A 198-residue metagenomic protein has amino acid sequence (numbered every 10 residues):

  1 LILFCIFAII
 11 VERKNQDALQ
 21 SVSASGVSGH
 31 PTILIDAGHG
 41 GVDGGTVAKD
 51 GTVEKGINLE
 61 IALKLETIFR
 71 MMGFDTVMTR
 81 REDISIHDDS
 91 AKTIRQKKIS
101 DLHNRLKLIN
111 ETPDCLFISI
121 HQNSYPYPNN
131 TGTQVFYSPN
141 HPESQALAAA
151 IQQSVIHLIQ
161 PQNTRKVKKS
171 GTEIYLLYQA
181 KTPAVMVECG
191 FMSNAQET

Functional and structural regions predicted by a protein language model:
L1-T198: Catalytic-site microenvironment of enzymes that process N-acetyl-hexosamine-containing cell-wall polysaccharides
